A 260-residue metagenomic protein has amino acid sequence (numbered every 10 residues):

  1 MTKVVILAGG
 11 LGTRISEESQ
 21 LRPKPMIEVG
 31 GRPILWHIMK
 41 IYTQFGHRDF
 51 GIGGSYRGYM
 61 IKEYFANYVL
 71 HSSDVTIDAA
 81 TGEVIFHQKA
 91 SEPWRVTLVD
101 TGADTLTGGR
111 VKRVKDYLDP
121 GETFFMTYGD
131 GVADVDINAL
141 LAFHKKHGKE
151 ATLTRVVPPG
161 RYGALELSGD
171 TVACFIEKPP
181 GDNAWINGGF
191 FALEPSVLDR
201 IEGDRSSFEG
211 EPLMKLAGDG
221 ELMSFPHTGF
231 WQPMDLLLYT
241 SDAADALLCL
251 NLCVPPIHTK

Functional and structural regions predicted by a protein language model:
M1-N67, L98: N-terminal glycine-rich phosphate-binding loop and ensuing alpha1 helix
V4-I6, I52, M126, A151-T154 (+1 more regions): Structural beta-sheet core signal
E17, S224-P226, L250: Short, hydrophobic secondary-structure boundary micro-motifs
H37, R110-R113, P212: Well-ordered alpha-helical segments embedded in enzymatic catalytic cores
M60-G169: Conserved beta-loop-beta/alpha segment of the NTase-like Rossmann-fold superfamily that binds/positions NTPs
E122-F125, V132-A133, I137-K145, V157-G160 (+1 more regions): Catalytic-core segments of class I nucleotidyltransferases/pyrophosphorylases that form NMP-activated intermediates
A243-D245, C249-K260: Positively charged, low-complexity/disordered segments
